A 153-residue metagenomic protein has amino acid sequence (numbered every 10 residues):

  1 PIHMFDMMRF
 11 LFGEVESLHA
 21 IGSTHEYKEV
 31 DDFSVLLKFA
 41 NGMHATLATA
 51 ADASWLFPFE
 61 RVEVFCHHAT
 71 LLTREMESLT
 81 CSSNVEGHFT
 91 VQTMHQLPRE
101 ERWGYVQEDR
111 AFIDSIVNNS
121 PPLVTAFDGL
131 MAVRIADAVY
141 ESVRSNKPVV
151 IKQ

Functional and structural regions predicted by a protein language model:
I2-S78, R102, V106-S120, K152: Contiguous beta-strand/loop segments that form the cofactor/metal-binding neighborhood of enzyme cores
V30-D31, N84-E86, A136-D137: Short secondary-structure transition/capping segments
S34-V35, L71-T73, T90, A138-S142: Alpha-helix boundary/capping detector
A40, A111-Q153: C-terminal helix-rich "cap/oligomerization" subdomain common to oxidoreductases
L56-R61, S82-G87, V91-T93: A short, polar/proline- and glycine-enriched secondary-structure boundary/capping micro-motif
A69, N84, N146-V149: Juxtamembrane helix-loop transition sites at the ends of transmembrane segments in multi-pass membrane proteins
V91-E101: C-terminal "lid/loop" region of Rossmann-like NAD(P)-dependent oxidoreductases
E101-R102, L130: Generic alpha-helical structural signal
